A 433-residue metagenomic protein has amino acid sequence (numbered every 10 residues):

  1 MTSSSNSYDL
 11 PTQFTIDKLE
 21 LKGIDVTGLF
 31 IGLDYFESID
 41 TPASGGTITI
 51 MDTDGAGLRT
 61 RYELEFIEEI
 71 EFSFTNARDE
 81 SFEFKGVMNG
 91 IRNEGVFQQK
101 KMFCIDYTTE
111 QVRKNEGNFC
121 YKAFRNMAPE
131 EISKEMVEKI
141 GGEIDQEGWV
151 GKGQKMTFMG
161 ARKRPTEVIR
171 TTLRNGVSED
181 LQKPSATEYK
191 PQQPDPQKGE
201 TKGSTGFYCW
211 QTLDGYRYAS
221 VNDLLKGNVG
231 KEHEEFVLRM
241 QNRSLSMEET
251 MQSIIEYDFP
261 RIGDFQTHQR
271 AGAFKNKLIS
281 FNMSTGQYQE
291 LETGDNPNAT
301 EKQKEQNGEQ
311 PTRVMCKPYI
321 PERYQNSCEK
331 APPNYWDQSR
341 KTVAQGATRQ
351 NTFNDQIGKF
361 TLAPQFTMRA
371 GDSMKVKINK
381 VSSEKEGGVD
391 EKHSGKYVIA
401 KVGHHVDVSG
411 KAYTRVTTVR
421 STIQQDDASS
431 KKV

Functional and structural regions predicted by a protein language model:
M1-E71, F103-Q111, M315-V433: Juxtamembrane "anchor/assembly" segments of surface/extracellular structural proteins
T2-Q13, E20, G203-G346, T361-E386 (+2 more regions): Acidic, small/polar-enriched beta strand-loop surface segments
L21-L33, F82-N89, N228-M240: Short amphipathic beta-strand/extended segments with alternating polar/hydrophobic composition
G55-E147, M156-F158: Surface-exposed cap/loop segments at beta↔alpha junctions
S73-F74, A128-M136, Q241-Q252, S429-V433: Short, cationic low-complexity segments
M102, D106-T109, E147-F265: Short beta-strand-centered interaction patches in the first periplasmic/extracellular domains of large envelope
R113-N118, V229-K231, D427-K432: Short, charged, solvent-exposed linker or helix-capping segments at domain edges/interfaces that act as flexible hinges
E130, R162-T166, M368, H393-K396: Conserved structured core elements
